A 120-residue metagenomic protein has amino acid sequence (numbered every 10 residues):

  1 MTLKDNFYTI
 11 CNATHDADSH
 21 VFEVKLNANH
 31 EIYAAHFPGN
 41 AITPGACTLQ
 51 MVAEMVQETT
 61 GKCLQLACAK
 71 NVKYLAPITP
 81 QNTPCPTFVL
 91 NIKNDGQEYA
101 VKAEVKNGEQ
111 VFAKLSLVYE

Functional and structural regions predicted by a protein language model:
T2-T43: Catalytic strand-loop segment that frames the active site of acyl-thioester-processing enzymes
D16, N91-E120: HotDog/MaoC-like acyl-thioester-processing domains
A17-V21, C47, C85-T87, A100: Intrinsic-disorder/low-complexity, polar/charged segments enriched in Ser/Thr/Lys/Arg/Asp/Glu/Gln
G39-P44, T48-L49, A53: Compact, glycine-rich, soluble single-domain proteins
A53-N91, E98-Y99: Hydrophobic beta-strand-centered segment that forms part of the acyl-chain substrate-binding groove
